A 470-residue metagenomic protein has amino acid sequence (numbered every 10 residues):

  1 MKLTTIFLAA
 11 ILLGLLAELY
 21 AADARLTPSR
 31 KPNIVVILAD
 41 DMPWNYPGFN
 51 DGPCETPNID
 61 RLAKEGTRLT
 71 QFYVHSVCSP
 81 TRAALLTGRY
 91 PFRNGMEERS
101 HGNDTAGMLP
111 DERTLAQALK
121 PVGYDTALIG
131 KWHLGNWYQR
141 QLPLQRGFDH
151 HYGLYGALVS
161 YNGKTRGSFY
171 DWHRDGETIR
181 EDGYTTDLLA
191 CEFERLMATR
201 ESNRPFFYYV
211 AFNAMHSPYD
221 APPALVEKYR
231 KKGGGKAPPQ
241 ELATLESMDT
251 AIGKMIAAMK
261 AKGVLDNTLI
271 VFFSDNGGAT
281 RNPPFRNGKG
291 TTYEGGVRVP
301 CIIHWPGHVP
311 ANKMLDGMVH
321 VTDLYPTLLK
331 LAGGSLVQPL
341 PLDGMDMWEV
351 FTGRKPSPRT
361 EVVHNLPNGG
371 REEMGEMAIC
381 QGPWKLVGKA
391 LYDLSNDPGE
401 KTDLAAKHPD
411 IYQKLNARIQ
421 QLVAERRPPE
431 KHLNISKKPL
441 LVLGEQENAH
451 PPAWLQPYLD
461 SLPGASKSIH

Functional and structural regions predicted by a protein language model:
A21-A22, V36-I37, W44-A127, W137-Y138 (+4 more regions): Active-site segment of extracytoplasmic enzymes that catalyze sulfate/phosphate-ester chemistry
A22-P32, A39, P43-W44, R68 (+7 more regions): Long, internal low-complexity/basic segments
R30, G52-T56, Y73-V77, G102-R113 (+7 more regions): A short beta-strand-to-alpha-helix junction
R30-V35, E65-T70, P121-A127, R146-D149 (+5 more regions): Loop/turn elements at helix/coil->beta-strand transitions in domains of secreted/extracellular proteins
G48-C54, R68-R89, L128-R140, L154-L158 (+5 more regions): Short, solvent-exposed turn/loop segments enriched in Gly/Ser/Thr/Pro and often Arg
M96, H101-T105, L109-P121, L134-F206 (+2 more regions): Formylglycine-dependent
Q139-G147, P218-A221, A257-P310, H320 (+1 more regions): Histidine-centered active-site microenvironments of extracellular/periplasmic hydrolases and transferases
D149-H150, Y155-L158, G278-N282, K289-E294 (+5 more regions): C-terminal cap/loop subdomain of S1 sulfatases and analogous C-terminal strand-loop tails that border
